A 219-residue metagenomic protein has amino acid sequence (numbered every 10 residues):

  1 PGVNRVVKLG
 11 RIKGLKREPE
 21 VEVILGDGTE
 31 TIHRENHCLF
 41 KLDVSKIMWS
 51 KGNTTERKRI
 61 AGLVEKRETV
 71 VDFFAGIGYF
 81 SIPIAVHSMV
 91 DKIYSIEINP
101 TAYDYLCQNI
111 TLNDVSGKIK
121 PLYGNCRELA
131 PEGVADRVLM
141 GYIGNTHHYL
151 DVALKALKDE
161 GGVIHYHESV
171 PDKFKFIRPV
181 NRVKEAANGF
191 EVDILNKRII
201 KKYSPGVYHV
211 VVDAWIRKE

Functional and structural regions predicted by a protein language model:
P1-G52: Non-catalytic substrate-recognition/targeting regions of SAM-dependent transferases
K51-R67: Conserved alpha-helix/loop element of class I SAM-dependent methyltransferases that forms part of the SAM/SAH-binding
R67-G76: Conserved class I S-adenosyl-L-methionine
I77-V90: Conserved SAM-binding loop of SAM-dependent methyltransferases across substrates and taxa, primarily the Class I
I96-R137, N145: S-adenosyl-L-methionine
V115, L157-E160: Helix-to-beta-strand junctions that scaffold the AdoMet/dcAdoMet cofactor pocket in Class I SAM-dependent enzymes
V134, T146, G162-E219: C-terminal catalytic and target-recognition region of SAM-dependent MTase-like enzymes, primarily methyltransferases
N145-A153: A short, conserved alpha-helix within the catalytic core of class I
